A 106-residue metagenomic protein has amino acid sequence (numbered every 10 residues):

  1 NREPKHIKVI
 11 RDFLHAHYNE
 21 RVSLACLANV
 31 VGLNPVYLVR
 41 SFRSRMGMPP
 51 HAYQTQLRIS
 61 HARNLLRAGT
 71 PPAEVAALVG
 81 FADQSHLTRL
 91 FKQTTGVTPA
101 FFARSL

Functional and structural regions predicted by a protein language model:
N1, A16: Charge-dense, low-complexity intrinsically disordered segments
R2-I10, M46, T55-R58: N-terminal positioning helix adjacent to the helix-turn-helix/winged-helix DNA-binding module
H15, R21-L57, T70, A76-S105: Basic/polar phosphate-binding segments, predominantly the helix-turn-helix DNA-binding elements of transcriptional
